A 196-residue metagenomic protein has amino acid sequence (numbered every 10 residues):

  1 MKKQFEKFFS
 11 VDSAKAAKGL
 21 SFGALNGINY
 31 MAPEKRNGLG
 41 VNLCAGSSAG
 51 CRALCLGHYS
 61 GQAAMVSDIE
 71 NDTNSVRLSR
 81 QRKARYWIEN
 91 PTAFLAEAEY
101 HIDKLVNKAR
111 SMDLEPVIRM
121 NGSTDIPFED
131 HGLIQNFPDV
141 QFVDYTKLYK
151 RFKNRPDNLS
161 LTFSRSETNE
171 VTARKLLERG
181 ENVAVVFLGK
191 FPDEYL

Functional and structural regions predicted by a protein language model:
M1-L196: Class I S-adenosyl-L-methionine
